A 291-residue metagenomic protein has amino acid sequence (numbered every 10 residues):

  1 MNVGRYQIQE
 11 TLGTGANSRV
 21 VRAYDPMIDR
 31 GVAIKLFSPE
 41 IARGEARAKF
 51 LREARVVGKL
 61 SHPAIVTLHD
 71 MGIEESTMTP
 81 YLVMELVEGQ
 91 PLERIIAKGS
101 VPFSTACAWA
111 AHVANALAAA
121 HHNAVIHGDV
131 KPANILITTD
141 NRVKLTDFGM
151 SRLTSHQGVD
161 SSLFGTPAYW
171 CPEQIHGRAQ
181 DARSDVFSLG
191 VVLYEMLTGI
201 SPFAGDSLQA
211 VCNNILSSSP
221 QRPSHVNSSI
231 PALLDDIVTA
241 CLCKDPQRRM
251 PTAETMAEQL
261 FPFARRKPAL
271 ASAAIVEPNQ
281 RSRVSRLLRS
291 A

Functional and structural regions predicted by a protein language model:
Q9-G15, V20: Protein kinase glycine-rich loop
S38-K59: AlphaC helix of the eukaryotic protein kinase fold
M71: Activation-segment/catalytic-loop signature of the eukaryotic protein kinase fold
S76-P91: Conserved short submotifs of the Hanks-type protein kinase catalytic core that shape the nucleotide-binding pocket
W109-A110: Activation segment signature within eukaryotic-like protein kinase domains
N115-V125: Protein kinase catalytic-loop region centered on the HRD/HxD motif
A168-A269: C-terminal lobe helix-coil module of Hanks-type protein kinase domains
